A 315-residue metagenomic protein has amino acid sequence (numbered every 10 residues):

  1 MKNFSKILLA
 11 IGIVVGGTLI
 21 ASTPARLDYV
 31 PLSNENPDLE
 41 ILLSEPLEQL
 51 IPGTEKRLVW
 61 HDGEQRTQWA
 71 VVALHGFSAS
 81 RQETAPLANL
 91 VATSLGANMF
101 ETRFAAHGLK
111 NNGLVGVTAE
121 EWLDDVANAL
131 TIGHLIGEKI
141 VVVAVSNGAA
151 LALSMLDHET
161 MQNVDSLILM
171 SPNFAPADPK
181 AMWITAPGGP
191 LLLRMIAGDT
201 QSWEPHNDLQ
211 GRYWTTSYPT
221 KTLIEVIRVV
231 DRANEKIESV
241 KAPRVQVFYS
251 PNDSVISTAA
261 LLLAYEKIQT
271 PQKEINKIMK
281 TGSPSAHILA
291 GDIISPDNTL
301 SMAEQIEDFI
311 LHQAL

Functional and structural regions predicted by a protein language model:
M1-E40: N-terminal membrane-anchoring alpha-helices
D28-K56, P172-E238, I278-L300: The alpha/beta-hydrolase serine catalytic core
I51-F104: Short, surface-exposed "cap/lid" segments of acyl-processing enzymes
V59-Q65, Y213-S283, P296-L311: Serine-hydrolase catalytic core
R103-G108, N173: Short beta-to-alpha linker loops that shape the active-site pocket of alpha/beta-hydrolase fold enzymes
L109-I136: Catalytic nucleophile-loop/oxyanion-hole region of alpha/beta-hydrolase and closely related hydrolase-like folds
V143-A152: Gly/Ala-rich beta-loop-alpha elbow adjacent to hydrolase catalytic centers
